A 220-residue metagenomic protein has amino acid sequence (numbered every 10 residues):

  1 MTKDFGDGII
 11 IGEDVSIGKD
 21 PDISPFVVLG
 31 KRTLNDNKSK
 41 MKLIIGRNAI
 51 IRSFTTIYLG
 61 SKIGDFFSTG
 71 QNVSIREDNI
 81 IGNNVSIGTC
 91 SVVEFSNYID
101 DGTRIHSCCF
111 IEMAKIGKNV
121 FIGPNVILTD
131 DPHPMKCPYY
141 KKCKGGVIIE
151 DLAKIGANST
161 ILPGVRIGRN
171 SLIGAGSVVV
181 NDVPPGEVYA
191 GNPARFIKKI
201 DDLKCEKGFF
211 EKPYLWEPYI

Functional and structural regions predicted by a protein language model:
M1-V27: N-terminal segments that cap or nucleate solenoid repeat domains
D20-V165, D201: Flexible, glycine/small-residue-enriched loop-and-beta-strand segment within the central core of proteins
G168: Acidic, glycine-enriched loop/beta-strand segments at the rims of small-molecule binding/catalytic pockets
N181: Short helix N-cap motif at coil->helix boundaries in the Bergerat
P185-F210: Conserved beta-strand-loop-alpha-helix hinge in the C-terminal portion of ABC ATPase nucleotide-binding domains
P213-I220: ABC ATPase nucleotide-binding domains
